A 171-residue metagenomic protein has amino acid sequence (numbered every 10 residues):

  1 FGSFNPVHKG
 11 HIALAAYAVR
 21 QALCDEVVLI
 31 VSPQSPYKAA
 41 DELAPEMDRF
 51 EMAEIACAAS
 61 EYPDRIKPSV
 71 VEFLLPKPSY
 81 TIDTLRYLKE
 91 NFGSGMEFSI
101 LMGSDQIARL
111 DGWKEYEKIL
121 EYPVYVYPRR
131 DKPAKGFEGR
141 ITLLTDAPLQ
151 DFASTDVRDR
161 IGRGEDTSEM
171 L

Functional and structural regions predicted by a protein language model:
F1-L171: Nucleotidyltransferase catalytic core that binds NTPs
